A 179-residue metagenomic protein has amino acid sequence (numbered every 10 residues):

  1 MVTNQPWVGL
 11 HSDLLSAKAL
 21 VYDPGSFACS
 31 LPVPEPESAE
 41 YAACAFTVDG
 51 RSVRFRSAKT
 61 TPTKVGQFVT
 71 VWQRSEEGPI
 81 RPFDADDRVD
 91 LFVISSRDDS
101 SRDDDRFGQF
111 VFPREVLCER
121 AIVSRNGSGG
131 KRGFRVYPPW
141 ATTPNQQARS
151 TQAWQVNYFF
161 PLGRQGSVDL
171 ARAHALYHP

Functional and structural regions predicted by a protein language model:
T3-L31: Acidic-basic catalytic patches of nuclease active cores, encompassing PD-(D/E)XK and other metal-cofactor nuclease
F27-D87: Short, well-structured hydrophobic secondary-structure segments
A42, R88-F92, R132: A generic structural signal for short beta-strands and their flanking turns/coil linkers
S52, T61, S100, E115-C118 (+1 more regions): Short loop/turn segments at secondary-structure transitions that flank enzyme active sites
V53-K59, Q109-R114, Q147-A148: Short amphipathic beta-strand/extended segments with alternating polar/hydrophobic composition
E76-R120, N126: Structured, beta-strand-rich domain cores that present glycine/charged loop surfaces used to bind extended ligands
L117-V168: Helix-rich interaction surfaces within compact, conserved domain-sized segments that mediate assembly or partner
V168-P179: Catalytic cores of phosphodiester-bond-cleaving enzymes
